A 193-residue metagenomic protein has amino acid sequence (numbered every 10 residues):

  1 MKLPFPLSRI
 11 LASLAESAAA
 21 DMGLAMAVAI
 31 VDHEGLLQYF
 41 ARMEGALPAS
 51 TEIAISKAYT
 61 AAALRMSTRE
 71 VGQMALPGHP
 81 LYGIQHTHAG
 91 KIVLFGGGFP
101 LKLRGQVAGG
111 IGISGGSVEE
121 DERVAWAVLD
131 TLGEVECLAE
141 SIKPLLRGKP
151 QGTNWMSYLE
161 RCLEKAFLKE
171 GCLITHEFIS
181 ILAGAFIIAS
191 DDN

Functional and structural regions predicted by a protein language model:
M1-L11, S114-L163, C172-F178, L182: Juxtadomain coupling helices with adjacent low-complexity linkers
F5-G23, G78-V93: Short, basic/aromatic recognition patches
A15, G35, G105: Terminal peptide-recognition signature
V28-E34: Short hydrophobic alpha-helical segments used for membrane anchoring or interfacial signaling
E34-H79: Structured interaction and signal-relay segments at domain junctions
R65-G96, K102-L103, E136-G148, G152-L163 (+1 more regions): Cysteine/selenocysteine-centered motifs that mediate thiol-based redox chemistry or coordinate metal-sulfur cofactors
A89-D130: Extended hydrophobic
A185-D192: Short, intrinsically disordered C-terminal tails of secreted or membrane-associated proteins
